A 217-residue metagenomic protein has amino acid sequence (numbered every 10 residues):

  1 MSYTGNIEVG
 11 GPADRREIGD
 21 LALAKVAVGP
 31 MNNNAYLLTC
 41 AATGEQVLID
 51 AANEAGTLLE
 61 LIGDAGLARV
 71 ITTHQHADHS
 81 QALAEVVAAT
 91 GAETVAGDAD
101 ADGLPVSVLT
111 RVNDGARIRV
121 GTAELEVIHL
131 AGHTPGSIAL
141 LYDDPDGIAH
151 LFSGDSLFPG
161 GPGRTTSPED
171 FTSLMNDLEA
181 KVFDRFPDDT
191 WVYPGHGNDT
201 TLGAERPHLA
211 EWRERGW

Functional and structural regions predicted by a protein language model:
P12-A65, A139-G154: Conserved beta-strand hairpin/beta-sheet module of binuclear metal-dependent hydrolase folds, prominently
A22-A24, E124-I128: Conserved N-terminal boundary motif of the eukaryotic protein kinase catalytic domain
V26-V28, L109, H129-A131: Short Gly/Pro-enriched turn/cap motifs at secondary-structure boundaries
Y36, L59-I62, P105-V108, A139-L140 (+2 more regions): Short, well-ordered secondary-structure micro-motifs
L38, D50, H74, V86 (+5 more regions): Divalent metal-coordination and catalytic microenvironments
Q46, N53-E126, I148, H208-E211 (+1 more regions): Active-site HxH/HxHxD metal-binding segment of metal-dependent hydrolases
V70-S80, I128-S137, V192-D199: Histidine-centered catalytic micro-motifs
T134-W217: Metallo-beta-lactamase
